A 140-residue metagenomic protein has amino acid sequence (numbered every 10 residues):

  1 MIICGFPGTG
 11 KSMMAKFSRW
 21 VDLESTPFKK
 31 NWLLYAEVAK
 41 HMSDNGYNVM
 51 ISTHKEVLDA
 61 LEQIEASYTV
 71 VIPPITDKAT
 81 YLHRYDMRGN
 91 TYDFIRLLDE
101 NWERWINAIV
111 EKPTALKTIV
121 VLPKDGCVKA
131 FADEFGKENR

Functional and structural regions predicted by a protein language model:
M1-S18: Glycine-rich phosphate-binding P-loop
I3-F6, L23-S25, V49-H54, I72-P74: Short His-Asn-centered micro-motif
G10-S12, E56-A60, K78: Short, well-ordered alpha-helical microsegments
A15-M50, Y81: Conserved substrate/cofactor phosphate-moiety recognition/catalytic segment in nucleotide-dependent phosphotransferases
W20-D22, Y68-V70, K117-V120: Conserved beta-strand scaffold positions in the cores of enzyme catalytic domains, especially in NTP/NDP-utilizing
K30-L33, D77-M87, F131: Short, charged, surface-exposed secondary-structure boundary motifs
S52, I64-Y85: Conserved phosphate-donor/acceptor-positioning beta-strand/loop module used by diverse small-molecule
N90-R140: Small-molecule kinase domains that catalyze NTP-dependent phosphoryl transfer to phosphate-bearing small molecules
